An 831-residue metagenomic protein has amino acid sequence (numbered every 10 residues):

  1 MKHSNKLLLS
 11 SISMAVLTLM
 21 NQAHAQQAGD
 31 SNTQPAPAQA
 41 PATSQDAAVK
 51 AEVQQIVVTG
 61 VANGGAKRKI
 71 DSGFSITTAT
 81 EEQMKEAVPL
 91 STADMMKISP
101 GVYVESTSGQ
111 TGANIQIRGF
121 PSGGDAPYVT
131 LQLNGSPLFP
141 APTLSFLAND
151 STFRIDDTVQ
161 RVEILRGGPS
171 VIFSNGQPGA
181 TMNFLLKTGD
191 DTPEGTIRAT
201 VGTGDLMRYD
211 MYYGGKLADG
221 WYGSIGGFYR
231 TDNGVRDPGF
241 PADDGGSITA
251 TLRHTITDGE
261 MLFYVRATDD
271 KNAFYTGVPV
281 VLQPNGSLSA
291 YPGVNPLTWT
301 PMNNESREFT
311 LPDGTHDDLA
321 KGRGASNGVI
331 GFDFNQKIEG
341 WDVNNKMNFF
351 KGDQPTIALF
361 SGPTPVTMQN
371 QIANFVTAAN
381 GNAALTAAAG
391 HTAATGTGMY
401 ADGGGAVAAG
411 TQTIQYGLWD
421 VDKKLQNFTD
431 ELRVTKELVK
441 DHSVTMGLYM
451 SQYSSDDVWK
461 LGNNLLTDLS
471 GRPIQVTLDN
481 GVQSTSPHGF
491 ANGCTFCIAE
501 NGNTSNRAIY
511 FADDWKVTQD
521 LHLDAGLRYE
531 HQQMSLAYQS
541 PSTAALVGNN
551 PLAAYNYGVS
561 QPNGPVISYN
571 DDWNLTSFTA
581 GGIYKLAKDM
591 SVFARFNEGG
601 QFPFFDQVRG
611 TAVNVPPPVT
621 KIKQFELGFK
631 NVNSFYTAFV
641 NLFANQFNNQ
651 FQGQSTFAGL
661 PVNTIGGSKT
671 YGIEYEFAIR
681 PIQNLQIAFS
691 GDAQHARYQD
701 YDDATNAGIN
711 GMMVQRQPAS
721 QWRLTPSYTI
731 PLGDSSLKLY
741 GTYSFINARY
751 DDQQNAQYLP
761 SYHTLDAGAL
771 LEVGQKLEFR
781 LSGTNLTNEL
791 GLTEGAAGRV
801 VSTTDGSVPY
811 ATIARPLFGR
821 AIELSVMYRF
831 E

Functional and structural regions predicted by a protein language model:
Q27, T637, A644-Q646, T664-Q753 (+1 more regions): Gram-negative outer-membrane beta-barrel transporters
A38-T43, V49-A87, G112-N114: N-terminal periplasmic "start-of-domain" segments of outer-membrane beta-barrel proteins
T59-V61, G65-R68, A93-P137: Extracytoplasmic beta-strand/coil segments of soluble accessory domains associated with Gram-negative outer-membrane
T92-M95, I115-Q116, Q132-N134, N149-T152 (+3 more regions): N-terminal periplasmic accessory domains that precede and gate Gram-negative outer-membrane beta-barrel machines
P137-R166: Short acidic/polar hinge/loop motifs at secondary-structure boundaries that mediate gating or recognition
A242, T251-T255, E260-V329, P355-D420 (+2 more regions): Acidic/polar loop-and-plug regions of large Gram-negative outer-membrane beta-barrel proteins
N344-N348, K585, S591-N597, Q601 (+4 more regions): Membrane-embedded beta-barrel scaffold of Gram-negative outer-membrane proteins
N684, S744-D752, L770-E831: C-terminal beta-signal and adjacent terminal beta-strands/loops of Gram-negative outer-membrane beta-barrel proteins
